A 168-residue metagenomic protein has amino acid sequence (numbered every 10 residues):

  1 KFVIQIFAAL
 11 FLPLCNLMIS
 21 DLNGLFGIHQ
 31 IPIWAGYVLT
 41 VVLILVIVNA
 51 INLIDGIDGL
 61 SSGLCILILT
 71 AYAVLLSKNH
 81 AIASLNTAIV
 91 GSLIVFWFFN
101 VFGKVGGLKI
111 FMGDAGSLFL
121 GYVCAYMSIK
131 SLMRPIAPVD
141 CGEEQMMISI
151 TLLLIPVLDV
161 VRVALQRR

Functional and structural regions predicted by a protein language model:
K1-A81, G91-G103: Intramembrane alpha-helical segments
S61-R168: Alpha-helical transmembrane segments
